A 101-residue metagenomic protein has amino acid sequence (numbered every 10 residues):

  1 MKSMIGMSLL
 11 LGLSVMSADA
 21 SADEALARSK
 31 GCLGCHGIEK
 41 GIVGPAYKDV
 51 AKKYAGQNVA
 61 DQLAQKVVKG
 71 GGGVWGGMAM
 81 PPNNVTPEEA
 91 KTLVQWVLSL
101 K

Functional and structural regions predicted by a protein language model:
M1, S21-E24, K101: Absolute protein N-terminus
K2-L10: Sec-dependent signal peptide recognition, specifically the positively charged N-region followed immediately by
I5, E24, A64: Short glycine-/small-residue-rich flexible loop motifs, especially phosphate/cofactor-binding loops
V15-A18: N-terminal signal peptide c-region/cleavage motif recognized by signal peptidases
S21-I38: Sequence/structural segment immediately N-terminal to covalent heme-attachment motifs in c-type and related
G34, I42-K52, K66-Q95, L100: Axial heme c-ligation environment in periplasmic c-type cytochrome domains
K53, Q57-N58, Q62-Q65: Post-signal/leader-peptide non-cytosolic segments of secretory proteins
